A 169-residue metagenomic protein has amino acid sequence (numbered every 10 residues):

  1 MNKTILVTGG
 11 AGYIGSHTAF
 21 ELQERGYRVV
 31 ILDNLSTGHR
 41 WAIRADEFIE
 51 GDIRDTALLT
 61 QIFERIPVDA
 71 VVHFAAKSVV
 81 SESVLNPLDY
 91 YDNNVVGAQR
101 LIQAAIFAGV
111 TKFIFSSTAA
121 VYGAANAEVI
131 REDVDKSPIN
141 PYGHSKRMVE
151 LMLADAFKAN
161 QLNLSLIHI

Functional and structural regions predicted by a protein language model:
M1-L166: N-terminal Rossmann-like NAD(P)+-binding domain of SDR-like oxidoreductases, especially those catalyzing
